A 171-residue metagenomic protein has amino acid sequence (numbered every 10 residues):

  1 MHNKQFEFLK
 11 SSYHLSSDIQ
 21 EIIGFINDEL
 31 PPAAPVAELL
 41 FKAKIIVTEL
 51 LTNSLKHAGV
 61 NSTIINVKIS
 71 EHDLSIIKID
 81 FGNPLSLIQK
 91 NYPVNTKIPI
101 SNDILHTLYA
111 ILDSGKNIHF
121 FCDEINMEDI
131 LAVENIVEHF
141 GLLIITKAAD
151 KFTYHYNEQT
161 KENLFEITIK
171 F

Functional and structural regions predicted by a protein language model:
H2-K4, L55-F171: Conserved beta-strand-loop-beta-strand hairpin that lines the nucleotide-binding pocket of ATP/GTP-utilizing enzymes
K4-A34, S114-K116: Helix-loop-beta hinge of the Bergerat
E21-T48, E128-I136: Conserved short strand/loop->alpha-helix "switch" segment adjacent to the catalytic nucleotide/phosphoryl-transfer site
A37-N66: Conserved ATP-binding N-box helix of the HATPase_c
